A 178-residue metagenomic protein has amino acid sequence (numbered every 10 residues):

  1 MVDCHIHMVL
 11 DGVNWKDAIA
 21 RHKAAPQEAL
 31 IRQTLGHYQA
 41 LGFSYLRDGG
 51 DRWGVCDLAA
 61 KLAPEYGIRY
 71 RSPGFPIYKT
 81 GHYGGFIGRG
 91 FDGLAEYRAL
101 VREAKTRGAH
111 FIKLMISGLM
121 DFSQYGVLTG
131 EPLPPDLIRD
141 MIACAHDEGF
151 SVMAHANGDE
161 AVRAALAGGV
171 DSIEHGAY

Functional and structural regions predicted by a protein language model:
M1-K16, I68-I87, I138-R139: N-terminal small/glycine-rich loop or linker at the start of catalytic domains across soluble metabolic enzymes
M1-K61: Metal-associated gating/positioning segment near the N- to mid-region
V2-I6, L46-D48, Y70-G74, I112-L114 (+2 more regions): Hydrophobic faces of well-ordered beta-strands that scaffold small-molecule active sites in alpha/beta enzyme cores
H7-G12, D51-C56, Y78-K79, G118-F122 (+1 more regions): Active-site environment of divalent metal-dependent phosphoester hydrolases
W15-A29, H82-A99, S151-M153: Active-site mouth loops of central-metabolism enzymes
Q27-G36, D92-K105, N157-A161: Short, acidic/polar
H37-Q39, S44-L100: Mid-domain alpha/beta scaffold segments of enzyme catalytic cores
D121-Y178: Active-site core of metal-dependent hydrolases
